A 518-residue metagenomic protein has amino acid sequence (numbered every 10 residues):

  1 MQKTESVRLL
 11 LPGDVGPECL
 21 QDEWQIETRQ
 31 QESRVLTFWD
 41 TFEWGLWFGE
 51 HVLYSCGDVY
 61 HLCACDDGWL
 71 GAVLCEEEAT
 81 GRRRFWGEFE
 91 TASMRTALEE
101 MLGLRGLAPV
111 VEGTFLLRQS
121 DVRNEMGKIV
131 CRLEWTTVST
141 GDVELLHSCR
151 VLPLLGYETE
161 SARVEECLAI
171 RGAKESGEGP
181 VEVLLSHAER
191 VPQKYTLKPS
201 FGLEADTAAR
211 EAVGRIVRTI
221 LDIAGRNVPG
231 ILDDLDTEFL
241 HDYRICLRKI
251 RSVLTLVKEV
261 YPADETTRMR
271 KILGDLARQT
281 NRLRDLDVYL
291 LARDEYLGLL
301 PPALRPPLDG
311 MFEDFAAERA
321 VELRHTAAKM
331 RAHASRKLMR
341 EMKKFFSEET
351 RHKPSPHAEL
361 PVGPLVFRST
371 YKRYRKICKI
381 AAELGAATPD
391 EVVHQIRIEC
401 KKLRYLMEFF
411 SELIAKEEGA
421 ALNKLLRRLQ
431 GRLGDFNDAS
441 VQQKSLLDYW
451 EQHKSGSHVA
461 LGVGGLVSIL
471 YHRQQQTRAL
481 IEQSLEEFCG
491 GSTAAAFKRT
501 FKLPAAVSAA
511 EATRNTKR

Functional and structural regions predicted by a protein language model:
M1-R518: Function-determining surface determinants
